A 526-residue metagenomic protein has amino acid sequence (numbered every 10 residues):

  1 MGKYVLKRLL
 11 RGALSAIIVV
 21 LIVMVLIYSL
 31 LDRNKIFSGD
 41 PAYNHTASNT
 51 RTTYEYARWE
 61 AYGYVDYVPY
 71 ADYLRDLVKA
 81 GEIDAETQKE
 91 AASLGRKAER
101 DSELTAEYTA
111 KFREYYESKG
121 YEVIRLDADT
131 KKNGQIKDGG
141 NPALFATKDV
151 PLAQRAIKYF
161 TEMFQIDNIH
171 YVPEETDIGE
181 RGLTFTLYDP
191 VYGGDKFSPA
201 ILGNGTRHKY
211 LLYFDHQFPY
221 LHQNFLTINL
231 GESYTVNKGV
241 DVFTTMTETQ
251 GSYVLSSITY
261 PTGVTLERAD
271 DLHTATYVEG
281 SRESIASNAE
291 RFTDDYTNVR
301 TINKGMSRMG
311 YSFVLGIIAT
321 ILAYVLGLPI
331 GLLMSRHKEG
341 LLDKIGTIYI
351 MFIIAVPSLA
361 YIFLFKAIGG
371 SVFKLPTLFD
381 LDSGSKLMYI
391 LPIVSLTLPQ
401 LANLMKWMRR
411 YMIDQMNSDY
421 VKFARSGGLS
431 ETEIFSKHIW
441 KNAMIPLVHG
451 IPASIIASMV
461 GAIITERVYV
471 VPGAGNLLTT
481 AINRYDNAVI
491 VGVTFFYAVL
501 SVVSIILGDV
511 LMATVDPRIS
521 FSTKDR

Functional and structural regions predicted by a protein language model:
G2, L6, L10, D149-V172 (+8 more regions): Membrane-interacting alpha-helical segments
R8, T347, F363, H438 (+1 more regions): Residue-level recognition of transmembrane alpha-helices in multi-pass small-molecule transporters/permeases
L10-R33: Short, strongly hydrophobic transmembrane alpha-helices
I27-K304, R526: Membrane-topology segments of multi-pass transport proteins
V242-G263, F292-K304, G331-T347, L391-T397 (+1 more regions): Hydrophobic alpha-helical transmembrane segments
M309-L342, I353-I354, S358, G370-R526: Alpha-helical transmembrane segments of integral membrane proteins, especially multi-pass inner/plasma-membrane
G331, L364-F365: Membrane-cytosol interface at the C-terminal ends of transmembrane alpha helices in small multi-pass membrane proteins
